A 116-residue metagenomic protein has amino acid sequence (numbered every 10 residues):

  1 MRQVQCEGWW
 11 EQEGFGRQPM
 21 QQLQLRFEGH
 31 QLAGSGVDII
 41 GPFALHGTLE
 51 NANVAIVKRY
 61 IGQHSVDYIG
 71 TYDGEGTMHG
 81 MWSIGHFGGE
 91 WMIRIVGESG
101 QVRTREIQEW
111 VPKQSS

Functional and structural regions predicted by a protein language model:
M1-S115: Central antiparallel beta-sheet cores of small beta-barrel/beta-sandwich binding domains
